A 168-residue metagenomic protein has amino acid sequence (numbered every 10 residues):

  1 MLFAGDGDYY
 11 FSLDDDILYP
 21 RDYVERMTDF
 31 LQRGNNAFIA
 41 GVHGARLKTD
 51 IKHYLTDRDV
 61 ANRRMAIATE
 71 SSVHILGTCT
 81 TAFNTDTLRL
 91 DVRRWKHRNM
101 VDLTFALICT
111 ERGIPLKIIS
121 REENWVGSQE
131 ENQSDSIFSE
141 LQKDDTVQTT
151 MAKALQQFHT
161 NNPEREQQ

Functional and structural regions predicted by a protein language model:
M1-Y10, T104: A conserved donor-nucleotide-binding helix/loop in the catalytic core of Leloir-type glycosyltransferases
L2, F11, L18-R93: Conserved catalytic core of nucleotide-sugar-dependent glycosyltransferases
A4, V42, I119-R121: Conserved beta-strand termini and adjacent loop/short-helix elements that scaffold enzyme active sites in alpha/beta
A4-D6, L13, Q142, T149: Cofactor-binding active-site loop characterized by glycine-rich and histidine/acidic residues
G7, N35-A37, I114: Short, high-confidence coil segments that cap the C-terminus of an alpha-helix and link into the following beta-strand
Y10-D14, L18-Y19, F105, C109: Conserved catalytic-core segments centered on acid/base and nucleophilic motifs
L90-Q168: C-terminal catalytic/acceptor-binding lobe
